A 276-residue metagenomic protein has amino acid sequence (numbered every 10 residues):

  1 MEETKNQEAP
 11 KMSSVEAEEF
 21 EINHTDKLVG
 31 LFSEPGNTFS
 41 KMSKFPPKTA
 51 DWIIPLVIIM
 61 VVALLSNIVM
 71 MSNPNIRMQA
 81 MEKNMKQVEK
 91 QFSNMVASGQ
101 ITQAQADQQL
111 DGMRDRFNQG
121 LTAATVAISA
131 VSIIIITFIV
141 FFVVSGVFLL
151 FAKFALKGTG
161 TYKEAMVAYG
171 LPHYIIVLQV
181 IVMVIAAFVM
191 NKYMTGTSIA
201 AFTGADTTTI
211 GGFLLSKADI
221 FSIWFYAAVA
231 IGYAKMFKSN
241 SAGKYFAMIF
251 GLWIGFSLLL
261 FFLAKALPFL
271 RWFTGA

Functional and structural regions predicted by a protein language model:
M1-I22: Low-complexity, intrinsically disordered extramembrane tails and loops of integral membrane proteins
E16-G36, F117-A124, T159: Short, membrane-interfacial amphipathic segments enriched in basic
L28, F32-A50: Cytosolic juxtamembrane amphipathic/interface segments immediately preceding and feeding into a transmembrane helix
P46-S72, I254-F256: Hydrophobic alpha-helical transmembrane segments of multi-pass membrane transport/permease proteins
N73-A123: Membrane-interface interhelical loops and short interface/amphipathic helices in multi-pass inner-membrane
T102-Q103, T122-V140, T207-Y226: Hydrophobic alpha-helical transmembrane segments
F142-G160: Hydrophobic transmembrane alpha-helix segments characteristic of membrane transport and insertion machinery
T159-A276: Hydrophobic alpha-helical transmembrane segments and adjacent short intramembrane/lumenal linkers of inner/organellar
